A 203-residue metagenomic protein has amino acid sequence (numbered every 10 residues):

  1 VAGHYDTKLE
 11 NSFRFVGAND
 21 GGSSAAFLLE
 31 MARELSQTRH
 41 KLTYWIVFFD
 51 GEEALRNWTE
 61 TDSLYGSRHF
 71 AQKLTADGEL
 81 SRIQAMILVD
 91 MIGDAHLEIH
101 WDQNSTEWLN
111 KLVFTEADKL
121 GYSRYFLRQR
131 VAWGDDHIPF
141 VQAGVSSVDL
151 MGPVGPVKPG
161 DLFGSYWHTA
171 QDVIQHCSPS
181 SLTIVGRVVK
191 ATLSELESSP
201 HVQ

Functional and structural regions predicted by a protein language model:
V1-G3, V47, L150: Short, well-ordered beta-strand elements
V1-R14, V188-A191: Soluble metallo-hydrolase cores and metallopeptidase-like ectodomains found primarily in the secretory/periplasmic
H4-K8, G51-E52, I92, G155-P156 (+1 more regions): Short connector loops/turns at beta-strand edges and beta->alpha or beta->beta junctions
S12-L112, L120, R124, Q129-A132 (+1 more regions): Acidic/histidine-rich catalytic neighborhood of metal-dependent amide-processing enzymes
A85, D94-Q203: Active-site-adjacent substrate-binding region of metalloamidase/peptidase-like peptide-processing proteins
